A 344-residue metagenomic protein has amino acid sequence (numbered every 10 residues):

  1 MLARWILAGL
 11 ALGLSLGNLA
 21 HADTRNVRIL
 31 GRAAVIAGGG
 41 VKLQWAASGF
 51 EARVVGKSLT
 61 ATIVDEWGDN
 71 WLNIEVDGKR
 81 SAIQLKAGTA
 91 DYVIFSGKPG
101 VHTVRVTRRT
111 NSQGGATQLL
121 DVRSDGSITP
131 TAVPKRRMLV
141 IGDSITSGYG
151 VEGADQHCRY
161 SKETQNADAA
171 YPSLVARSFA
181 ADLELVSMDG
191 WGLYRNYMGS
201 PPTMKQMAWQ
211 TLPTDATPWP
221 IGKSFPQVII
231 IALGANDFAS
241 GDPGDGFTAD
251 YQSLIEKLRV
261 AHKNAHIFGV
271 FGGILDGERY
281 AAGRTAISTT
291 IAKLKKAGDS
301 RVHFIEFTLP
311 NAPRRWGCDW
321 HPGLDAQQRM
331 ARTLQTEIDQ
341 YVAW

Functional and structural regions predicted by a protein language model:
L2-A3, G17-I141, I145-A167, V342: N-terminal secretory targeting modules
I6-G17: Bacterial N-terminal signal peptides
W45-S48, G56, G88, R105-A116 (+5 more regions): Conserved SGNH/GDSL esterase-like catalytic core that processes O-acyl groups on lipids and polysaccharides
V55, K263-I267: Short, surface-exposed connector motifs at secondary-structure boundaries
I128-T131, T214-F225, E256-H262, K296 (+1 more regions): Surface-exposed acidic, glycine-flexible loop patches that form ligand/cofactor-binding and adhesion interfaces
R137-I141, T146, L183-S187, Q227-A232 (+2 more regions): Structural recognition of the beta-strand scaffold that forms the well-ordered cores of secreted hydrolase catalytic
T146, A180, E184, G234 (+5 more regions): Sec-exported extracytoplasmic/periplasmic mature domains
G273-W344: Catalytic His-Asp segment of secreted/periplasmic serine-dependent ester chemistry enzymes
